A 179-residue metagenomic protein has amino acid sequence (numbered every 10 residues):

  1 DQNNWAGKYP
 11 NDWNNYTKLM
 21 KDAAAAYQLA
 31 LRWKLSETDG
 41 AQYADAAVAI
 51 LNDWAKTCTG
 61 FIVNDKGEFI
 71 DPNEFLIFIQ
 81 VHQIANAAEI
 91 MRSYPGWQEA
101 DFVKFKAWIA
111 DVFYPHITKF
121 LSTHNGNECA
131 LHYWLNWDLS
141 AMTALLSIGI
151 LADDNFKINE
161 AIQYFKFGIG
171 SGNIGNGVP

Functional and structural regions predicted by a protein language model:
D1-D12: Low-complexity, Ser/Thr/Pro/Gly-enriched N-terminal "stalk/linker" regions
D12-P179: Aromatic-lined, polymer-binding surfaces characteristic of secreted/periplasmic polysaccharide-degrading enzymes
